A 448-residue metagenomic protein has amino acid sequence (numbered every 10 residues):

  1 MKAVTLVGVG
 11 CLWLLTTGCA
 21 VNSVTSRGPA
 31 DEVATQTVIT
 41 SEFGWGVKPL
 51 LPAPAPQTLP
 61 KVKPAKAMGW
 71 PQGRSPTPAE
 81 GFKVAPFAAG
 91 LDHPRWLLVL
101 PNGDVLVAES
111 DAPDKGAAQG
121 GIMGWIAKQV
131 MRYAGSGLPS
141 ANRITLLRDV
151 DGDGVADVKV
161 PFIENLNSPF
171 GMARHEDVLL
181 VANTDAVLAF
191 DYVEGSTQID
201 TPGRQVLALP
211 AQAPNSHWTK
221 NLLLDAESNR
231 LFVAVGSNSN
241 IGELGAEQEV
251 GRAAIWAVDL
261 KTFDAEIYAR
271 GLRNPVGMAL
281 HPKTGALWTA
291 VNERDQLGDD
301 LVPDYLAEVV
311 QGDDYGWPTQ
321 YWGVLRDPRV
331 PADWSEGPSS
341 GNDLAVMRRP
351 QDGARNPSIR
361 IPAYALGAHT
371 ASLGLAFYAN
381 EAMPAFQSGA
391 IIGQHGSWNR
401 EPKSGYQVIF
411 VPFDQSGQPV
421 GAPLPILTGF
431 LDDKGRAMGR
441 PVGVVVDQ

Functional and structural regions predicted by a protein language model:
T17-G18: C-terminal motif of bacterial Sec signal peptides marking the signal peptidase cleavage site
S26-P78, D114-A118, G124-G135, P139-A141 (+7 more regions): Beta-propeller domain segments
A88-G90, P161-L166, V206-P214, I267-G271 (+3 more regions): Surface loop/turn motifs at the tips and blade-to-blade linkers of beta-strand repeat domains
L97, M172, L222, P275-M278 (+2 more regions): Hydrophobic core register within WD40 beta-propeller blades
L100-G103, R174-E176, L224-S228, H281-T284 (+2 more regions): Residue-level detector of Asp-centered blade-edge/turn motifs that repeat once per structural unit in beta-propeller
L106-A108, V181, F232-A234, T289-V291 (+1 more regions): Residue position within the beta-strands of beta-propeller blades
L147-G152, F190-Q198, Q311-Y315, F410-Q418: Short loop/turn segments immediately following beta-strands, especially the blade-tip and inter-blade linker loops
D157-V178, N183-D225: Asp-box/WD-like beta-propeller blade repeats and closely related beta-sheet repeat scaffolds
